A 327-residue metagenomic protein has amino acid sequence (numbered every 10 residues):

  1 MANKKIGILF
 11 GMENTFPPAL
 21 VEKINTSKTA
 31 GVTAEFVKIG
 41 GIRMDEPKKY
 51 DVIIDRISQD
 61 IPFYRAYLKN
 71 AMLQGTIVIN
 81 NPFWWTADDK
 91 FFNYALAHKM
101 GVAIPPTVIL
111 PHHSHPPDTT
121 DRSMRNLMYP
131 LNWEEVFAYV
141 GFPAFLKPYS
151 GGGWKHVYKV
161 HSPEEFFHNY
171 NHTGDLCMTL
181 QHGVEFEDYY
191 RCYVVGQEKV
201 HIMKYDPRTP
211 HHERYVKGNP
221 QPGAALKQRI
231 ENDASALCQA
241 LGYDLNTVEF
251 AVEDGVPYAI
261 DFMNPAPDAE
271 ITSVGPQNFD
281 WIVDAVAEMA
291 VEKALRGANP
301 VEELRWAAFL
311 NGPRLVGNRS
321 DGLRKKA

Functional and structural regions predicted by a protein language model:
M1-F10, M72-G75, F83-Y189, V216-A224 (+1 more regions): Active-site nucleotide/adenylate-binding loops and adjacent lid/helix of ATP-dependent enzymes
G11-S123: Conserved N-proximal alpha/beta basic substrate-recognition cap immediately N-terminal to, or forming the N-lobe
E13-N14, Q59-D60, W85, G151-G152 (+4 more regions): Short, solvent-exposed loop/turn segments at secondary-structure junctions
K48, V102, V140, Y243 (+1 more regions): Structured loop/turn residues at beta-strand edges in well-structured enzyme cores
I53, I79, F145, T247 (+1 more regions): Generic enzyme active-site microenvironment
G174-C177, G183-K217, E231-T247, A251-I271: Phosphate-binding core of ATP-grasp and ATP-grasp-like enzymes
H211-Y258, W281-A298, W306-K326: A long amphipathic alpha-helix within ATP-dependent nucleotide-binding catalytic cores
I271-N278: A short acidic/glycine-rich loop-to-helix N-cap element
